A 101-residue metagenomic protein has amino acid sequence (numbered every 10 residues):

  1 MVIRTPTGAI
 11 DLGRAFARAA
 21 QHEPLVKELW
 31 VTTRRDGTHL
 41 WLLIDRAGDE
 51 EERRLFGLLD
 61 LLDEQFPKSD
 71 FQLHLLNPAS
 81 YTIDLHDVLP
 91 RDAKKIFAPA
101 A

Functional and structural regions predicted by a protein language model:
M1, A100-A101: Short intrinsically disordered terminal tails
M1-I10: N-terminal presequence-like segments and adjacent domain-start helices
I10-H22: Short amphipathic alpha-helix segments
F16, E52-L62: Short amphipathic alpha-helices in soluble, non-transmembrane regions that often serve as interface/regulatory elements
Q21-H39: Short edge beta-strands and adjacent turn/loop segments
H39-R54: A short interface-forming secondary-structure element
E64-L75: Conserved short beta-strand edge segments in small beta-sheet-based binding/regulatory domains
S80-P99: Short, low-order "capping/linker" segments at domain edges
